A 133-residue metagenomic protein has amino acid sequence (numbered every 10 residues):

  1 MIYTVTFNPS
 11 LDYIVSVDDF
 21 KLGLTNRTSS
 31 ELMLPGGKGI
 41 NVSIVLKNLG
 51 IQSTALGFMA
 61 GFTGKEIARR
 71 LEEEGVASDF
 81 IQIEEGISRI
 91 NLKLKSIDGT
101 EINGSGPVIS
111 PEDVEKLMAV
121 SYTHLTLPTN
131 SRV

Functional and structural regions predicted by a protein language model:
M1-L56, K65-E66: Glycine-rich phosphate/adenosyl-contacting loop at the front of the ribokinase-like
L24, N48-Y122: Conserved N-terminal subdomain of the carbohydrate kinase-like
T123-T129: Conserved small/polar residues in nucleotide/adenosyl-binding loops
